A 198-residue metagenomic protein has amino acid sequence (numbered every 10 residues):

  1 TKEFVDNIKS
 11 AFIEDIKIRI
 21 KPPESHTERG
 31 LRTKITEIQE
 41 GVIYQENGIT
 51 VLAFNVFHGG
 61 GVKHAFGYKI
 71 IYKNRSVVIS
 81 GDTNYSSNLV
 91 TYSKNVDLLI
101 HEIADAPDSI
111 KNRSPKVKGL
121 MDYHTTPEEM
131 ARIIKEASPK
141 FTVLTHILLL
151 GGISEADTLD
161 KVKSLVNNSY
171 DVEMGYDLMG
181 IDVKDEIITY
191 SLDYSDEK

Functional and structural regions predicted by a protein language model:
T1-V77, A156-T189, D196-E197: Binuclear metal-dependent hydrolase catalytic cores
F66-G67, S76, N84-M179: Cap/insert and terminal regions of metallo-dependent hydrolase folds
